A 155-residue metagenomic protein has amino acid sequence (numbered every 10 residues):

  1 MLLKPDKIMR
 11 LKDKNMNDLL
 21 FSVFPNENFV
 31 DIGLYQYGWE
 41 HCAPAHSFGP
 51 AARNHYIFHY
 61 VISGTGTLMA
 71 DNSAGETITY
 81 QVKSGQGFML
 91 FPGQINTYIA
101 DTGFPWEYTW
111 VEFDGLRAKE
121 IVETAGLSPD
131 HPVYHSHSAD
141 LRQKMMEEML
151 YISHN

Functional and structural regions predicted by a protein language model:
M1-G87, T102, A125, P129-D130: Generic protein-terminus/edge-of-domain signal
F29, W110-F113, H137-L141: A generic short alpha-helical patch detector that favors 3-5-residue windows in or near N-terminal regions
G33, I57-Y60, D114-R117, L141-E148: Amphipathic, well-ordered alpha-helical segments in soluble domains
L68, Y98, M149: Contiguous, function-dense segments enriched for cysteine-driven chemistry and partner/ligand-binding capacity
G93-R117: Ligand-binding loop in jelly-roll beta-barrel domains
E120-N155: Amphipathic alpha-helical segments enriched in hydrophobic/aromatic residues interleaved with Lys/Arg
